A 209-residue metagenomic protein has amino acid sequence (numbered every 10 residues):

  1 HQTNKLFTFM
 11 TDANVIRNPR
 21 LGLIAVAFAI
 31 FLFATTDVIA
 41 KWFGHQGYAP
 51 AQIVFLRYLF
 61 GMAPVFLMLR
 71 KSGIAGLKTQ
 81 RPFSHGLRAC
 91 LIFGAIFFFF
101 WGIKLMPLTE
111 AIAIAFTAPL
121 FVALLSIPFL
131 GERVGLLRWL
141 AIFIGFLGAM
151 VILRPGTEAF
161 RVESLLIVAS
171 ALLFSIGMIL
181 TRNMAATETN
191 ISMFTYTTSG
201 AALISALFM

Functional and structural regions predicted by a protein language model:
N4-R20: Short, Lys/Arg-rich, polar N-terminal cytosolic tail immediately upstream of the first transmembrane signal-anchor
L21-A29, L69, I74-F98, V162-S170: Loop-to-transmembrane-helix transition segments
F31-A34, A89, F93-F97, P119-L124 (+2 more regions): Hydrophobic/small/kink-forming positions within alpha-helical transmembrane segments of polytopic membrane proteins
K41, V65, A159-M209: Transmembrane alpha-helical segments that form core, pore/gating elements of small-molecule transporters/exporters
H45-A51, F98-A115, A186-I191: Structural motif at transmembrane-helix junctions in multi-pass transporters
L59-A63, F146, A202-L203: Small-residue-rich packing faces within the transmembrane alpha-helices of Major Facilitator Superfamily
W101, A118-L140: C-terminal transmembrane-helix exit sites in multi-pass transporters
L137-R154: Hydrophobic transmembrane alpha-helices of multi-pass small-molecule transport proteins
